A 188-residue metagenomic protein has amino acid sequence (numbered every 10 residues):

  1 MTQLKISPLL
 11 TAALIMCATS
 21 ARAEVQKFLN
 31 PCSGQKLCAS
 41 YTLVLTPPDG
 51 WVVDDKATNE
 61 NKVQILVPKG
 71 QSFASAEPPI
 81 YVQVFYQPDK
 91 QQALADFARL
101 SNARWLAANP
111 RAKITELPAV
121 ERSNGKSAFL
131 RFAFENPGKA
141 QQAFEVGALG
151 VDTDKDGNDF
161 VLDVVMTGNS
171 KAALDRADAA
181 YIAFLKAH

Functional and structural regions predicted by a protein language model:
M1-L9: Bacterial N-terminal signal peptides that target proteins for export
T2, A21-F73, R111, A140 (+2 more regions): N-terminal targeting sequences that direct proteins away from the cytosol to non-cytosolic compartments
L10-C17: Bacterial N-terminal signal peptides
A57-D156: Conserved polar/disulfide-associated segments of primarily extracytoplasmic proteins
L117, V164-V165: Generic beta-strand hydrophobic packing signal
